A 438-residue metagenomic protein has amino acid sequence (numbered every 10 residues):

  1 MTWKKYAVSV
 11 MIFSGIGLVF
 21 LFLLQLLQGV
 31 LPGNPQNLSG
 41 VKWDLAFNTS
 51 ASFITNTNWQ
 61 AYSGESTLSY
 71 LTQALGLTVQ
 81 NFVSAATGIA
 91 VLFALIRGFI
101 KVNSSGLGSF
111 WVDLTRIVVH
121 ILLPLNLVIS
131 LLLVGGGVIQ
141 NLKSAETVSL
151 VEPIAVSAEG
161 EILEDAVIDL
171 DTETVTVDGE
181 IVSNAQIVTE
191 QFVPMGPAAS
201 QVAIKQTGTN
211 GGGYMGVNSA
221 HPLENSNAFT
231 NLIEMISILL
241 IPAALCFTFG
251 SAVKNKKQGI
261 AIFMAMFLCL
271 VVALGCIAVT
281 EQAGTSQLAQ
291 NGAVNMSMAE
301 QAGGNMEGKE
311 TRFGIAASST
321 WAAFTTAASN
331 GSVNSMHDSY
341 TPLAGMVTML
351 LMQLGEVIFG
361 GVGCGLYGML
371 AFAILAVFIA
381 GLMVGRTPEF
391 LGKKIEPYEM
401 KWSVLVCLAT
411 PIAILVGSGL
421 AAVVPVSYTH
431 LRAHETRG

Functional and structural regions predicted by a protein language model:
M1-N48, S104, G108, V112 (+3 more regions): N-terminal alpha-helical transmembrane segments of multi-pass membrane transport and channel/translocase proteins
A7-R97, M346-T348, Q353-G368: Membrane-interface helix-loop-helix modules in multi-pass membrane proteins
F13-L21, S84, G88, V128 (+4 more regions): Alpha-helical transmembrane segments of multipass membrane proteins
Q28-Q36, L45, L125-Q206, F267-S332 (+1 more regions): Aromatic-rich transmembrane-lumenal/periplasmic boundary elements in polytopic membrane proteins
T57-S84, Q206-I241, W321-A371: Individual transmembrane alpha-helix segments
Q73-N141, L232-T248, N255-G259: A conserved hydrophobic secondary-structure block that centers on an alpha-helix together with its immediately flanking
Q258-G259, F359-S418: C-terminal substrate/ligand-recognition segments
T429-T436: Conserved small/polar residues in nucleotide/adenosyl-binding loops
